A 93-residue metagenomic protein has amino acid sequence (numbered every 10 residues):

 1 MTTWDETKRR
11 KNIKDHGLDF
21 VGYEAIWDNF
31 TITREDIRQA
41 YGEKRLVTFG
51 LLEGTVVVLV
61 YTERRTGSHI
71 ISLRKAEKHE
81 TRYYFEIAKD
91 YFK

Functional and structural regions predicted by a protein language model:
M1-K93: Ribonuclease/tRNase effector modules and their secretory precursors
